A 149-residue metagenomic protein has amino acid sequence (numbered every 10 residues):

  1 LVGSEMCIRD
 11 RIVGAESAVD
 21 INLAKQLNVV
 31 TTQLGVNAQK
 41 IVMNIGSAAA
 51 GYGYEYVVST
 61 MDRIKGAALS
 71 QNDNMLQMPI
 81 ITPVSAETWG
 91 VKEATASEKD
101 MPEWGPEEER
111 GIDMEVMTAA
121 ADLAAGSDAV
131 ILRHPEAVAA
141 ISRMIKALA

Functional and structural regions predicted by a protein language model:
L1-I8: Short, small-residue-biased leader/transition segments that mark boundaries at the very start of proteins
D10-G14, K40-N44, Q77-I81, D128-A129: Structural preference for beta-strand elements that scaffold enzyme active sites
G14, V29, A137-M144: ATP-dependent carboxylate/acyl-activation modules
E16-D20, G46-Y52, P79-W89, P135: Active-site beta-loop-alpha junctions enriched in small/polar residues
E16-K25, A48-G66: Active-site glycine- and acidic-residue-rich loops that bind and position anionic ligands or nucleotide-like cofactors
D20-T31, G111-D113: A general structural motif
V58, N74-H134, M144-L148: Active-site-adjacent loop and "lid" segments of alpha/beta metabolic enzymes
A67-D73: Hydrophobic transmembrane alpha-helices that form the pore/transport pathway of multi-pass ion and small-solute
